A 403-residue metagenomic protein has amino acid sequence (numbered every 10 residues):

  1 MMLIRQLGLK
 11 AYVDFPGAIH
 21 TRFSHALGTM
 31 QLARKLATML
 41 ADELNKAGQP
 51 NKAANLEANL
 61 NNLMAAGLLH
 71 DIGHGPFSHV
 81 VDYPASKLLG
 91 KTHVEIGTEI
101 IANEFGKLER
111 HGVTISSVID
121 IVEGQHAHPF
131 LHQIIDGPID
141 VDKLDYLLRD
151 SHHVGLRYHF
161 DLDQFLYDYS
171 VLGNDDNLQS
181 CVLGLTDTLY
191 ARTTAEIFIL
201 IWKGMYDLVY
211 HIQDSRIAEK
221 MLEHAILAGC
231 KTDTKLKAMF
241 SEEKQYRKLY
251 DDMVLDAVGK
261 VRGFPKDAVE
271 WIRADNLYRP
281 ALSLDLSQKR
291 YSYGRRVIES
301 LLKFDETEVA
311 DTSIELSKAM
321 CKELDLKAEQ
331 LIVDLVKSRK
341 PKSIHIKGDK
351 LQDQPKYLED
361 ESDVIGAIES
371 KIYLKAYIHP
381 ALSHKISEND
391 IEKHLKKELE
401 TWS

Functional and structural regions predicted by a protein language model:
M1-N62, I72-S403: Histidine-centered, transition-metal-coordinating active-site segments
